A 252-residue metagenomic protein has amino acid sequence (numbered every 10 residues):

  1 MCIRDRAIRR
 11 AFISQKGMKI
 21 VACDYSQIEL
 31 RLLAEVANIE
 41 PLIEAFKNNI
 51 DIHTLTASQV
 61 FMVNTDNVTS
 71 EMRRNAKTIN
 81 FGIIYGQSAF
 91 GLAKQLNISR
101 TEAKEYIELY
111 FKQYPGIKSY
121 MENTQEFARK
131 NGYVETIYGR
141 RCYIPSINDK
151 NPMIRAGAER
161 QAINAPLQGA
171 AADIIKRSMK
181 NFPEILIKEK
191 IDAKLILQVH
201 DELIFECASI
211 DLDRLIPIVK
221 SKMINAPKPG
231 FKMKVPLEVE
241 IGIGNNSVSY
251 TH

Functional and structural regions predicted by a protein language model:
R4-H252: Conserved catalytic core of nucleotide polymerization and phosphodiester-bond processing enzymes
